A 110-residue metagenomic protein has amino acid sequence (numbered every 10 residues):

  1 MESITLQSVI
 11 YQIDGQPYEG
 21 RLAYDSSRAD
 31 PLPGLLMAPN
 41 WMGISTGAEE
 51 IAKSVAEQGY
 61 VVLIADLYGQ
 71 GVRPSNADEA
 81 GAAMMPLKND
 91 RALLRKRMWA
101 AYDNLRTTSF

Functional and structural regions predicted by a protein language model:
M1-I4: Short solvent-exposed loop/turn micro-motifs enriched in small/polar/acidic residues
S8-F110: Serine-hydrolase catalytic machinery in alpha/beta-hydrolase-like enzymes
